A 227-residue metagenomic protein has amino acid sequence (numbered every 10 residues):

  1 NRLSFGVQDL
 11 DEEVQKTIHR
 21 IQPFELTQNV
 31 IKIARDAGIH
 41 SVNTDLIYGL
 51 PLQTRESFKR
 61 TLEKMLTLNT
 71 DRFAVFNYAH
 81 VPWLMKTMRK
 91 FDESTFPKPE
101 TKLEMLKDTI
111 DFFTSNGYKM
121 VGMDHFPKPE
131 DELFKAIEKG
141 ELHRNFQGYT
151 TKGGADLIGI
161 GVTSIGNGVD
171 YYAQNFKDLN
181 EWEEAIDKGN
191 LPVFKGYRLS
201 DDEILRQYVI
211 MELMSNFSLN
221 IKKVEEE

Functional and structural regions predicted by a protein language model:
N1-E227: C-terminal scaffold of the Radical SAM
